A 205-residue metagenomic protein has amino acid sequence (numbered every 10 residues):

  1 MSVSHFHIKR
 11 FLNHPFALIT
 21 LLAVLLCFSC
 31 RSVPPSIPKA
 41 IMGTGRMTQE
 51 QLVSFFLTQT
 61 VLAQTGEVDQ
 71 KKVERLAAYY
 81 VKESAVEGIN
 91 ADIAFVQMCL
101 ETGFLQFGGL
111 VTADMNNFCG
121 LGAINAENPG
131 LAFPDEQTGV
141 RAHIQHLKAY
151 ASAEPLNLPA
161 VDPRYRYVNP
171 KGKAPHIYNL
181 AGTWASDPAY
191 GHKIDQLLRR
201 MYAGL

Functional and structural regions predicted by a protein language model:
S2-H5, F28-L205: Catalytic cores of secreted/periplasmic lytic hydrolases that degrade extracellular macromolecules
S4-A17: Bacterial N-terminal signal peptides that target proteins for export
A17-C27: Bacterial N-terminal signal peptides
